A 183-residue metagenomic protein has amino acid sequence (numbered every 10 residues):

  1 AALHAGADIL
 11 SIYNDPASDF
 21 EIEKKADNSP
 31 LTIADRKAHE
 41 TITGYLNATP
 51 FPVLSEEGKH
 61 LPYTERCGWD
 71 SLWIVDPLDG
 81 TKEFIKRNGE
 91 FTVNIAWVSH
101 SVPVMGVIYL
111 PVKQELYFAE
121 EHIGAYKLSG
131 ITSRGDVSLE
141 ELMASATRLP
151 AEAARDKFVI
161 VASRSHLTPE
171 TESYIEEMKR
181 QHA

Functional and structural regions predicted by a protein language model:
A1-L78, I131-S133, L142-M143, S165-Q181: N-terminal subdomain of lithium-sensitive/metallo-dependent phosphomonoesterases centered on the IMPase/IPPase/PAP
I9, D35, L46, T81 (+3 more regions): Residue-level signal for inorganic ion chemistry
I12, E83, L128: Residues that scaffold the ATP/ADP-binding catalytic core of kinase and kinase-like folds
F20, S29, K82-E83, G89 (+1 more regions): Flexible, active-site-adjacent loop/turn segments at secondary-structure boundaries
E65-C67, I85-G89, A119: Short glycine/proline-enriched turns and hinge-like loops at secondary-structure junctions
S71-I108: Glycine-rich active-site/cofactor-binding loop and its immediate structural neighborhood
I95-A183: Acidic beta-strand-loop-alpha-helix segment within the catalytic core of divalent metal-dependent phosphate-processing
